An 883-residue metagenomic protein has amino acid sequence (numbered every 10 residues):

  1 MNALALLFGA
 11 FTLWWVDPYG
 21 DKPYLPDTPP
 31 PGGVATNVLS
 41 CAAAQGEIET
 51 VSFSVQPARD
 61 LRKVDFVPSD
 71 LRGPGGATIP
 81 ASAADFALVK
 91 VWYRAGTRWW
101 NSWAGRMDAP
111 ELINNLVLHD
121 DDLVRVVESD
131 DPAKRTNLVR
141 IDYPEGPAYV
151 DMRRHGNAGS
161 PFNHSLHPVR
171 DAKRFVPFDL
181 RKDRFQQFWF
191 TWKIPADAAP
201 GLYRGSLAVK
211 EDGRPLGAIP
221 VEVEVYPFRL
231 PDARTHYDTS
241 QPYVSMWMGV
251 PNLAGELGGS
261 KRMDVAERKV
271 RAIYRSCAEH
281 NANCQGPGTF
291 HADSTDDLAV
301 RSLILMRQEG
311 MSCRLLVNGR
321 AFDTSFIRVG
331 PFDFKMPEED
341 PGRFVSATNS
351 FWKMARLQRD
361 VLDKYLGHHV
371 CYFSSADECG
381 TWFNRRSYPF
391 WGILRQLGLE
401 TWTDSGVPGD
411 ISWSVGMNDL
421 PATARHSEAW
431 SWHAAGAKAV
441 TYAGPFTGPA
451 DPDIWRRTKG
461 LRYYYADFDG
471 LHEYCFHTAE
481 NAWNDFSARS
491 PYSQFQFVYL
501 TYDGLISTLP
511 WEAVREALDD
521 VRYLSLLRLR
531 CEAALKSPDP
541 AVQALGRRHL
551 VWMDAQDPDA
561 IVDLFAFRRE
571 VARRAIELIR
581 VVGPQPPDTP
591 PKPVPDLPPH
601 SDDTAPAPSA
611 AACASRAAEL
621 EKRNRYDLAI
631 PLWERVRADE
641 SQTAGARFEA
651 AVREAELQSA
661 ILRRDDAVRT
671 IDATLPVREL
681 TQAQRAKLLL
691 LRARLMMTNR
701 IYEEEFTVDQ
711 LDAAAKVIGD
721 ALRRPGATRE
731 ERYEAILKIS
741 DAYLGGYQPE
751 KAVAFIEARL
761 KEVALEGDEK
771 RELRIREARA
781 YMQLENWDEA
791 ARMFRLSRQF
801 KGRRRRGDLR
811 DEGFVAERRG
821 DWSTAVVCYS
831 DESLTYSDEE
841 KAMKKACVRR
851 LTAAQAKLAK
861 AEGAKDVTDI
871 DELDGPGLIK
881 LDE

Functional and structural regions predicted by a protein language model:
F11-A35, R59-F190: Surface-exposed binding patches on compact interaction domains or structured appendages
Q56, I113-N115, D120-D122, D131-D179 (+6 more regions): Aromatic-lined carbohydrate-binding surfaces of glycoside hydrolases
E339, R343, A347, F351-S387 (+3 more regions): Catalytic domains of carbohydrate-active enzymes that cleave complex glycans
A618, E656, R694, I701 (+4 more regions): Residue-level recognition of tetratricopeptide repeat
